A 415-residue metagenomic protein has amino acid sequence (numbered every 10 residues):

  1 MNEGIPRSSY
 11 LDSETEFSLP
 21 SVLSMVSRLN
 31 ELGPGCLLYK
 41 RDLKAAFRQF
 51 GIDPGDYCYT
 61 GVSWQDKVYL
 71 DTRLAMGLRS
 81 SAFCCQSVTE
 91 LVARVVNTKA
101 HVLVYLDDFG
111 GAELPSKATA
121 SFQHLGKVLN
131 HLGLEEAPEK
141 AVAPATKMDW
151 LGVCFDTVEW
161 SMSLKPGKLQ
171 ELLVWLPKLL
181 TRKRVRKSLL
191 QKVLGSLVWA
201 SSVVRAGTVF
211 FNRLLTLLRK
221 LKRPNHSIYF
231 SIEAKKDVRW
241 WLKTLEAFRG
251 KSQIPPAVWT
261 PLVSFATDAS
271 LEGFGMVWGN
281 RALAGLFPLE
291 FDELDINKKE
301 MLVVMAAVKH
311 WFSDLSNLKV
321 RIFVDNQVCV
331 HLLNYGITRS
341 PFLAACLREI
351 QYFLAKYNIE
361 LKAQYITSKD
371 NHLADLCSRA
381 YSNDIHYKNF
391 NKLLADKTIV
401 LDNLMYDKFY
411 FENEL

Functional and structural regions predicted by a protein language model:
M1-Q86, S163-N212: Catalytic-core region of right-hand nucleic acid polymerases
N2-D12, Q49-G51, N97-G133, V153-L164 (+2 more regions): Catalytic palm subdomain of template-directed nucleic-acid polymerases, centered on the conserved carboxylate motif
L23-N30, V88-R94, K298-K319, R348-K356: Metal-dependent nuclease catalytic cores in nucleic-acid-processing enzymes, especially RNase H-like/related
D66-L91, G279-L302, A306, H310 (+1 more regions): A short, polar/acidic, helix/strand-boundary loop motif
L70, P144-P256: C-terminal reverse transcriptase regions that engage the nucleic-acid substrate
A82-V128, P138, A307-V324: Active-site palm subdomain of RNA-directed nucleic acid polymerases
F155, W160-V193, I359, K369 (+1 more regions): Flexible, low-complexity interdomain linkers flanking nucleic-acid-processing modules
V308-H372: RNase H catalytic domain
